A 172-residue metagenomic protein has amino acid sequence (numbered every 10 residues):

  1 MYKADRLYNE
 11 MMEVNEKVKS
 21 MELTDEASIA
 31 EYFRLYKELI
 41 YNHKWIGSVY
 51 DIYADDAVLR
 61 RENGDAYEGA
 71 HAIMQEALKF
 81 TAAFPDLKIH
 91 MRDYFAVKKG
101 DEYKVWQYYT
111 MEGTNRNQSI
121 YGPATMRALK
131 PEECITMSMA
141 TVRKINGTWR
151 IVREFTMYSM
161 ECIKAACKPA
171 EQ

Functional and structural regions predicted by a protein language model:
M1-G47, D51, D55: Short, low-complexity N-terminal intrinsically disordered segments enriched in polar/charged residues
M1-K17, P131, R150-Q172: Low-complexity, intrinsically disordered terminal/linker segments enriched in charged and Gly/Pro repeats
A27, A83, I151: Contiguous, function-dense segments enriched for cysteine-driven chemistry and partner/ligand-binding capacity
A30, R34, I46-Y108, G113-N117: A solvent-exposed, acidic/Ser-Thr-rich amphipathic alpha-helical stretch
I40-Y41, Y109, F155: Tryptophan-centric aromatic hotspots in well-structured domains and transmembrane helices
V58, T148-R150: Residue-level signal for well-ordered, solvent-exposed loop/turn and beta-edge residues enriched in charged/polar side
A77, M91-A96, I135-R143, F155-T156: Hydrophobic/aromatic beta-strand elements that line small-molecule binding cavities or substrate pockets in beta-rich
Y109-G147: Exposed beta-sheet edge and beta->alpha loop/turn motif
